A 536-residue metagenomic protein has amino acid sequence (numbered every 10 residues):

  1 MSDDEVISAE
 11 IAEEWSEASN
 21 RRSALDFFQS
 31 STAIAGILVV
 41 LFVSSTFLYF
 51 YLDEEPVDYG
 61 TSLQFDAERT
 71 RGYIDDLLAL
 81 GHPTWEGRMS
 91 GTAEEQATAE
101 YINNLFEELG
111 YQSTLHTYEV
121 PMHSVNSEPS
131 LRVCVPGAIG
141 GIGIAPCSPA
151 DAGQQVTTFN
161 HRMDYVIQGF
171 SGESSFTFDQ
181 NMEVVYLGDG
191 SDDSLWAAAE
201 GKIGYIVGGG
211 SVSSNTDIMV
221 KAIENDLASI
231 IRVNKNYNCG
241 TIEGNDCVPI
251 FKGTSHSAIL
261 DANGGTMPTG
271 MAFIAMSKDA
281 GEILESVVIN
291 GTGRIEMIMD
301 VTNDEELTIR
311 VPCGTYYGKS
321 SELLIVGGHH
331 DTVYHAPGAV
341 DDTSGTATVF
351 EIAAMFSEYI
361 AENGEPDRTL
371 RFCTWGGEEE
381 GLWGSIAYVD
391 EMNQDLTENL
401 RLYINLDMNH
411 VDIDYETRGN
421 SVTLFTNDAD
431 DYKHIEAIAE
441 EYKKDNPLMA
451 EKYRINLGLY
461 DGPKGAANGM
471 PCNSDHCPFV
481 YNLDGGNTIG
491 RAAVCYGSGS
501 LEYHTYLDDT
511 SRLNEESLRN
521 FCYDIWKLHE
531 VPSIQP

Functional and structural regions predicted by a protein language model:
M1-P56: Secretory targeting signatures
V57-F65, G81-Q96, Q112, Y186-L187 (+9 more regions): Second-shell loop/turn segments in exported
G72-I203, G210: Noncatalytic luminal/extracellular "stalk/propeptide" segments of secretory-pathway proteins
T92, E100, G153-T266, G270 (+2 more regions): Extracellular/luminal Protease-associated
F106, G208, P312, L323-L382 (+1 more regions): Alpha-helical metal-binding/catalytic segments enriched in His/Glu/Asp
Q168-S194, A258-A339, E362: Soluble metallo-hydrolase cores and metallopeptidase-like ectodomains found primarily in the secretory/periplasmic
G281, W375-L483, G490-C495: Metal-dependent peptidase/peptidase-like ectodomains
G499-P536: His/Asp/Glu-rich mid-to-C-terminal helical/loop segments that flank catalytic regions of hydrolases
